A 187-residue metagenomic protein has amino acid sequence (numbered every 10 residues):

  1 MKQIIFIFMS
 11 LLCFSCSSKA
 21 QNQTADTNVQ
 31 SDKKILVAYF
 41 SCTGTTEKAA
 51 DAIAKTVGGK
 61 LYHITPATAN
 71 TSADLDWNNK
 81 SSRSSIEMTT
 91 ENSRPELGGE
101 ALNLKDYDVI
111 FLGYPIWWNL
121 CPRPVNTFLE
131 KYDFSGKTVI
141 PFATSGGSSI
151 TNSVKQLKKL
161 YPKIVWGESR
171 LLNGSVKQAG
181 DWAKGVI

Functional and structural regions predicted by a protein language model:
M1-T24: Bacterial Sec-dependent N-terminal signal peptides
L11-L12, C42-G44, G146: Short, glycine/serine-rich, charged loops/turns that create anion-binding and catalytic segments at active sites
S17-V109, N119-C121, N126, E130 (+1 more regions): N-terminal beta1-alpha1-beta2 submodule of the flavodoxin-like/Rossmannoid cofactor-binding fold
Y114-P115: Glycine-rich, N-terminal phosphate-binding loop of Rossmann-like dinucleotide-binding domains
N126-K131, V154-K158: Short amphipathic alpha-helical segments and helix-helix/interface helices
I140-V176: Short, glycine-/small-residue-rich phosphate/pyrophosphate-handling segment
